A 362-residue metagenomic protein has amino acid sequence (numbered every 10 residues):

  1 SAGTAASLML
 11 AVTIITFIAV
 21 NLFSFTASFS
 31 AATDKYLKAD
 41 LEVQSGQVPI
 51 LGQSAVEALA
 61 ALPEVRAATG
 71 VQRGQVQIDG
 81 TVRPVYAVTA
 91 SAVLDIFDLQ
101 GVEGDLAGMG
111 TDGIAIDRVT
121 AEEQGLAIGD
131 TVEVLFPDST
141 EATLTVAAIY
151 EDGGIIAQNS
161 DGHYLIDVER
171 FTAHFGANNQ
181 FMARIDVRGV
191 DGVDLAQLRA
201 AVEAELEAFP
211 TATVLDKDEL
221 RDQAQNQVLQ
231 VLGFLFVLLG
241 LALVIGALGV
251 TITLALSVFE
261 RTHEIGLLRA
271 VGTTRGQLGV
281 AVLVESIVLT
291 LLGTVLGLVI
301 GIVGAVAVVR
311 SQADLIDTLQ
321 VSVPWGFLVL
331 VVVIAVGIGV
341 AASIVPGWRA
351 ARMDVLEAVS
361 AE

Functional and structural regions predicted by a protein language model:
S1-L10, T274, L283, E357: N-terminal Sec/SRP start-transfer signal
S1-T120, A127-T131, Q223: Juxtamembrane segments of multi-pass membrane proteins
L8, V12, L243-V250, S286-A307 (+3 more regions): Hydrophobic positions within alpha-helical transmembrane segments of bacterial inner-membrane proteins
M9, A32, V88, Q227-L241 (+2 more regions): Loop-to-transmembrane-helix entry motif
F25-F29, A201, E205-V244, F259: Peri-transmembrane interface segments
A60-A61, Q75-D218: Basic-flanked hydrophobic alpha-helices used for secretion and membrane insertion
G246-T290, T294: Interfacial "coupling" helices/loops that link adjacent transmembrane helices in transporter permeases
A281, V295-A335, I344-E357: Short helix-loop junctions at transmembrane helix boundaries
